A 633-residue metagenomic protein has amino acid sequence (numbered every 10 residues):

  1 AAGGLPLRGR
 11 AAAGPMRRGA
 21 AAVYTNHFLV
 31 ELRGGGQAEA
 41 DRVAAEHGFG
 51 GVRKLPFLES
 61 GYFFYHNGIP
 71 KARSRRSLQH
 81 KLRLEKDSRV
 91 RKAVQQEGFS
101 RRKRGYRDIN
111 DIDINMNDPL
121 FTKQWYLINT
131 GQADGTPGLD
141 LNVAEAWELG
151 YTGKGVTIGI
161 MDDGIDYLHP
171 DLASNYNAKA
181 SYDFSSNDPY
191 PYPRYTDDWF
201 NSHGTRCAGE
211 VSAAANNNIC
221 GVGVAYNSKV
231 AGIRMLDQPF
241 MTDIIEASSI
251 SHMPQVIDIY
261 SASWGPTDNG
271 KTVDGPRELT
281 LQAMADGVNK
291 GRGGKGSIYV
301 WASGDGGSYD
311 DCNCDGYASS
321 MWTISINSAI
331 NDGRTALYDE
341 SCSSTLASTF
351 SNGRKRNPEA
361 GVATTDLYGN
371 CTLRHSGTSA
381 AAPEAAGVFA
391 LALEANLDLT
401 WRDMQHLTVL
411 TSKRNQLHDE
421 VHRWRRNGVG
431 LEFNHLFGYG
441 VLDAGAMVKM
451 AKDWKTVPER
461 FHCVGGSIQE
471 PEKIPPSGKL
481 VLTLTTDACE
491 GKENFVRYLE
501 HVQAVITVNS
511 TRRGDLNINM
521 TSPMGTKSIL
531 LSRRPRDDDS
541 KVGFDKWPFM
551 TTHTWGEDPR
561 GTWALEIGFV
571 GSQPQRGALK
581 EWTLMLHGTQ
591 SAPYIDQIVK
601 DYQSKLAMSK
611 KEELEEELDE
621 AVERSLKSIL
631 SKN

Functional and structural regions predicted by a protein language model:
A2-G19, V23-A133: Autoinhibitory propeptides
F28-V30, R53-L55, G61-F63, K92-V94 (+13 more regions): Structural recognition of the beta-strand scaffold that forms the well-ordered cores of secreted hydrolase catalytic
E85-T157, P170-A173, Y182, N187-D188 (+2 more regions): Protease zymogen maturation seam
G135, V143-A144, G155-V156, I160-L168 (+3 more regions): Subtilisin-like peptidase catalytic core
D162, D315-E394, D398, H435: Extracellular S/T/G-rich loop segment that most often corresponds to the catalytic His/Ser-adjacent loop
Y176, H252, I257-S261, G296-S297 (+7 more regions): C-terminal subdomain of the subtilisin-like protease fold in secreted/lumenal serine endopeptidases
G304, F433-H435, G440-L516, A578-N633: Secreted peptidase-domain scaffold signal
E566-Q575: Short beta-strand-plus-loop segments that form exposed binding edges in beta-rich domains
